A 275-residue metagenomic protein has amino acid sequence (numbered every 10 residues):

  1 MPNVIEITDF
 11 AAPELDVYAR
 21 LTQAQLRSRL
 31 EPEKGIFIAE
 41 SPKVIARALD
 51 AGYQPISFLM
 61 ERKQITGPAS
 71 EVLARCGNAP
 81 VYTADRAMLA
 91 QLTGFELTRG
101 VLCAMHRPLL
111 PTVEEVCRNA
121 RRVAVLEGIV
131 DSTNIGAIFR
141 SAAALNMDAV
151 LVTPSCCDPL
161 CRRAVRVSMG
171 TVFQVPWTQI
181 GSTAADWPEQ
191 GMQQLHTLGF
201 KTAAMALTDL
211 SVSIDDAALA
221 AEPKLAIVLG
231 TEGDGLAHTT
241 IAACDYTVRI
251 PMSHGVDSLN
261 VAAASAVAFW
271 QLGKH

Functional and structural regions predicted by a protein language model:
M1-P68, C156-C157: Boundary-proximal intrinsically disordered activation/regulatory segments immediately upstream of a helical core
I5, H106-L210: RNA substrate-binding interface of SAM-dependent RNA methyltransferases
L49, R75, H196-T197: Anion (oxyanion) recognition and catalysis
G67-N78, T240: Short, aromatic/basic amphipathic alpha-helical patches
R75-G94, T178: A glycine-rich helix N-cap at a beta->alpha junction
C103, S141-L145, P159-F173, H238-H275: Structured adenosyl-cofactor binding patch, chiefly the S-adenosyl-L-methionine
A203-H254: Active-site/ligand-binding-proximal alpha/beta "capping" segment
